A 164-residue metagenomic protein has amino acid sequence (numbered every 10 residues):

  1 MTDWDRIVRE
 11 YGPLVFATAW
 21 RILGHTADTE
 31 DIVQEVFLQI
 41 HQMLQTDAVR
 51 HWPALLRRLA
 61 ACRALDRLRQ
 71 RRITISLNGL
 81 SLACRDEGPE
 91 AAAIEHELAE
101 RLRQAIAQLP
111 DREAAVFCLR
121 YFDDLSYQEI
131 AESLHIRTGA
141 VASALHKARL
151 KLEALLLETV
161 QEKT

Functional and structural regions predicted by a protein language model:
M1-A17, A27-E30: A short, charge-rich alpha-helical start-of-domain segment used by transcription regulators
T2, S81-A107: Acidic, proline/glycine-rich intrinsically disordered inter-domain spacer in sigma factors
T2-D5, I75-L80, E132-H135, L150-T164: C-terminal edge and immediately downstream basic/flexible tail or linker adjoining helix-turn-helix-like DNA-binding
V15, A19, T29-I40, L56-L59 (+3 more regions): Short, small-hydrophobic-rich alpha-helical interface motif
G24, E35-H51, Q70-R72: Sigma70-family region 2
H51, A61, L65, Q128 (+1 more regions): DNA-recognition helix of helix-turn-helix
R58-N78, E95: Arg/Lys-rich amphipathic alpha helix in sigma70-family domain 2
V116-R120: A short pre-motif secondary-structure segment
